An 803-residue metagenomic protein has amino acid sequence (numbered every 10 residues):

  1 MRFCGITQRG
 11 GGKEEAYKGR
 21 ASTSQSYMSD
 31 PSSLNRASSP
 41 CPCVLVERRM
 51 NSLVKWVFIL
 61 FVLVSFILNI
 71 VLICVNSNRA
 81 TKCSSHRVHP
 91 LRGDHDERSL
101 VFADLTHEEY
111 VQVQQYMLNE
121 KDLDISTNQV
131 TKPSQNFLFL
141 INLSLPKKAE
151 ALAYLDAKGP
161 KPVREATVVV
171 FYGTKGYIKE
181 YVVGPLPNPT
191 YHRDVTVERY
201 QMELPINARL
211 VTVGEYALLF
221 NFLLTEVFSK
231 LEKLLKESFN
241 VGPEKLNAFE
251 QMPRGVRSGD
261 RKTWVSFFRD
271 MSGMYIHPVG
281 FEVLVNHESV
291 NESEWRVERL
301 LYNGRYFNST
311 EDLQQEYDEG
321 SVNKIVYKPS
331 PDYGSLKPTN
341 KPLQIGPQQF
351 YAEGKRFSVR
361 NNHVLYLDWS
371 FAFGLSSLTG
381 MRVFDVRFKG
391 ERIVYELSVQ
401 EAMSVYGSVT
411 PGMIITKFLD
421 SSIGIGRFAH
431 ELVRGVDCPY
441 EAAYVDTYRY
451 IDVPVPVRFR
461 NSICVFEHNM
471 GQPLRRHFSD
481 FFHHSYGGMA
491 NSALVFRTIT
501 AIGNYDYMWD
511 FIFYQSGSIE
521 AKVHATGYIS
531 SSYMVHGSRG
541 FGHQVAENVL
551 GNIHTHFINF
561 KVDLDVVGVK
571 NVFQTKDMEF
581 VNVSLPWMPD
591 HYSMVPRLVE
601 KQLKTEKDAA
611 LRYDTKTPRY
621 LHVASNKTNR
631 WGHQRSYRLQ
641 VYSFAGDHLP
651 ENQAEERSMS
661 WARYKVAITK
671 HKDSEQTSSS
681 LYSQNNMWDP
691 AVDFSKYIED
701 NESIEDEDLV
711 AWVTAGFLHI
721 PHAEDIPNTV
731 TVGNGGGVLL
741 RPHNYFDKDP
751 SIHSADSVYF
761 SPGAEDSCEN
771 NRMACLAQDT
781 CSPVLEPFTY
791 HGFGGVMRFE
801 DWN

Functional and structural regions predicted by a protein language model:
M1-L53: Short, low-complexity, Lys/Arg-enriched N-terminal segments of secretory-pathway carbohydrate enzymes
N51-S518, H524, S531-G537, Q544-N803: Extended effector regions of multi-domain proteins
